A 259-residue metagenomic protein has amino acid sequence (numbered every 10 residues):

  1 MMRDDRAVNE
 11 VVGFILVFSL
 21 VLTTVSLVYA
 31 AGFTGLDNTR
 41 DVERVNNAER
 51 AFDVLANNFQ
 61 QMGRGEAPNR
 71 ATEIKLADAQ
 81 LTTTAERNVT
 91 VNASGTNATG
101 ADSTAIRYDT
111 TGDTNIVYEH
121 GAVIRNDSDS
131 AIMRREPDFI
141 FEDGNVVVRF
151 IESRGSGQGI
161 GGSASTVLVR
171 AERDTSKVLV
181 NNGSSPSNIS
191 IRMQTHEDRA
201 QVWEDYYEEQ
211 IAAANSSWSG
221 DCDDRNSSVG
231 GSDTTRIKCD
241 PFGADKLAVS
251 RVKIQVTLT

Functional and structural regions predicted by a protein language model:
M1-A71: Hydrophobic alpha-helical segments
E43-R107: Short N-terminal edge-element motif at the start of the domain
T96-K246, T257-T259: Intrinsically disordered, low-complexity regions enriched in Pro/Ser/Thr/Gly and acidic residues
V252-Q255: Hydrophobic alpha-helices of bacterial signal-transduction systems
